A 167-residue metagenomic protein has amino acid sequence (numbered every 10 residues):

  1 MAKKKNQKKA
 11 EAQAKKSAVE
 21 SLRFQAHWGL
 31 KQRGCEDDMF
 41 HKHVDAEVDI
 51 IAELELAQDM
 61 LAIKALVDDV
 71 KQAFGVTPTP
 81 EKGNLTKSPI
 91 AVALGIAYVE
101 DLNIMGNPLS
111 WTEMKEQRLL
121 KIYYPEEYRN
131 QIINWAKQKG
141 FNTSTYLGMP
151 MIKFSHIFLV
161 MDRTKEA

Functional and structural regions predicted by a protein language model:
M1-A167: Alpha-helical scaffold/interaction cores of sigma-54-like transcription cofactors and many family A DNA polymerases
